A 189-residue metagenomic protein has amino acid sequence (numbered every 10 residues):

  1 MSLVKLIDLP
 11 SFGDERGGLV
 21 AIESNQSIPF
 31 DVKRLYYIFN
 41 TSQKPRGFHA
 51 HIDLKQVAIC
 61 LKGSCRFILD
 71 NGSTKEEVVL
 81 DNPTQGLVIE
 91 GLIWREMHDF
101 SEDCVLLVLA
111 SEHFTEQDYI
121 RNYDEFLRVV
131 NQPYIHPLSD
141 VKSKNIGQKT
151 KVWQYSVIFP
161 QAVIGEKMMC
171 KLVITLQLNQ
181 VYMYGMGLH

Functional and structural regions predicted by a protein language model:
M1-L87, E102-L109, T115-E125, V129-V130: Non-catalytic, conserved peripheral segments adjacent to functional cores
N40-Q43, P83-T84, E90-L92, Y155 (+2 more regions): Tight coil/turn sites that cap or link beta-strands
H49-H51, R95, H136: Histidine-centered active-site/metal-ligand motif
R66, E96, N145: Detector for the N-terminal beta1/A-loop initiation region of ABC nucleotide-binding domains
W94-S101: Beta-rich strand-turn-strand
V130-H189: Domain-scale signature associated with acetyltransferase and cell-envelope carbohydrate enzymes
